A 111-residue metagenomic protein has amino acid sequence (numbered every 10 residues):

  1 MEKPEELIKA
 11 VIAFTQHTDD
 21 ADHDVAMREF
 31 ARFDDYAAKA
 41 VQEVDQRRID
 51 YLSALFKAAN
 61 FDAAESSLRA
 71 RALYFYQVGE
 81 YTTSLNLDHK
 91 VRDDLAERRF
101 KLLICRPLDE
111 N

Functional and structural regions predicted by a protein language model:
M1-V25, L73: Hydrophobic alpha-helical connector segments
E2, A31, D35, N60-A63: Residues at alpha-helix boundaries and short interhelical turns
K3, Q16-D20, V44, E65 (+2 more regions): A generic short alpha-helical patch detector that favors 3-5-residue windows in or near N-terminal regions
I8, I12, I49, A96-K101: Hydrophobic core segments within long, regular secondary-structure runs in both alpha- and beta-rich folds
H17, R28-F33: Short helix-capping/turn signature of helix-turn-helix
D19-H23, L52, E80-D88: Short amphipathic alpha-helical interaction/hinge segments
D20-V25, D35-N60, L68-R71: Amphipathic alpha-helical packing segments from all-alpha helical-bundle domains
A38, K57-N111: Hydrophobic/aromatic-rich alpha-helical bundle segments in the mid-to-C-terminal region
